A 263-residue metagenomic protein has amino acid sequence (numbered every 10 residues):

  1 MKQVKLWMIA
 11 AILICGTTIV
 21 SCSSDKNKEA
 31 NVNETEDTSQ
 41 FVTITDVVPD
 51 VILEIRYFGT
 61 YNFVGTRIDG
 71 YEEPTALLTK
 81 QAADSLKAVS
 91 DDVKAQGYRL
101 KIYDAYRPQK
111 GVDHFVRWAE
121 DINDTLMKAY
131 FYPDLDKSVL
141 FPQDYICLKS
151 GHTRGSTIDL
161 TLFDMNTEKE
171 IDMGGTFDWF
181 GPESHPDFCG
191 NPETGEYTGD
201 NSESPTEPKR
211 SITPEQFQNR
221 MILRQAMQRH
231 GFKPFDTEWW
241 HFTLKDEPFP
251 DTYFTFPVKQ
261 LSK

Functional and structural regions predicted by a protein language model:
M1-I9: Bacterial N-terminal signal peptides that target proteins for export
I9-A10, E29: Residue-level detector of intrinsically disordered, flexible termini and proteolytic processing junctions
T18-S21: C-terminal motif of bacterial Sec signal peptides marking the signal peptidase cleavage site
S23-A105, V112-T237, E247-K263: Extracytoplasmic cell-surface/polysaccharide-interacting catalytic and binding patches
F242: Conserved metal-phosphate-binding beta-hairpin within the catalytic cores of diverse ATP-dependent phosphoryl-transfer
